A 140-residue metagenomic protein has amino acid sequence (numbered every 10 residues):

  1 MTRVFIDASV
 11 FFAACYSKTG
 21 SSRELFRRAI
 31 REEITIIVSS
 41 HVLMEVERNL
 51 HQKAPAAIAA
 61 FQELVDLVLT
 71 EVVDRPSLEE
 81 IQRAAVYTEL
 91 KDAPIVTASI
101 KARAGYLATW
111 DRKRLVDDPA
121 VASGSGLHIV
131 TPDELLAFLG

Functional and structural regions predicted by a protein language model:
M1-T19: Metal-dependent nucleic-acid phosphoesterase active-site entry motif
I6, S21-Q52: PIN/NYN-family metal-dependent endoribonuclease catalytic core
R28, A98, V121: Hydrophobic/aromatic ligand-binding patch that stacks against planar heteroaromatic rings of cofactors or nucleotides
E33, L69, R103-A104: Residue-level detector of structured alpha->beta connecting loops
S40-H41, W110-R112: Short secondary-structure boundary segments
Q62-V86: Acidic catalytic patch
A85, E89, G105-Y106, R112-G140: Acidic, PIN/NYN-like endoribonuclease modules and their adjacent C-terminal/linker elements
L90-L107: Acidic, metal-associated active-site segment
